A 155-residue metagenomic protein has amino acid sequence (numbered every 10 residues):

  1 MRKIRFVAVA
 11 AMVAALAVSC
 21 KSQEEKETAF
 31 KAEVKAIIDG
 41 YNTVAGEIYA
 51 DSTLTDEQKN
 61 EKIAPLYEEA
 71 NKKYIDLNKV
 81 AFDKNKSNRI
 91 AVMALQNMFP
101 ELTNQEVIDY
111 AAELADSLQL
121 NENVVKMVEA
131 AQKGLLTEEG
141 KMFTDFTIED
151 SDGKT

Functional and structural regions predicted by a protein language model:
M1-A8: Bacterial N-terminal signal peptides that target proteins for export
L16-S19: C-terminal motif of bacterial Sec signal peptides marking the signal peptidase cleavage site
K21-Q23: Bacterial signal peptide processing site
K35-E47, K86-N97: Amphipathic alpha-helical repeat scaffolds of TPR domains
I37, Y41-A81: Amphipathic alpha-helical segments
Y74, N78, E106-D116, M142-F146: Alpha-helical repeat scaffolds
K84-N88, S117-V125: Short solvent-exposed coil/turn linkers within tandem alpha-helical repeat scaffolds
N123-T155: N-terminal "domain-start" segment that seeds a small globular fold
